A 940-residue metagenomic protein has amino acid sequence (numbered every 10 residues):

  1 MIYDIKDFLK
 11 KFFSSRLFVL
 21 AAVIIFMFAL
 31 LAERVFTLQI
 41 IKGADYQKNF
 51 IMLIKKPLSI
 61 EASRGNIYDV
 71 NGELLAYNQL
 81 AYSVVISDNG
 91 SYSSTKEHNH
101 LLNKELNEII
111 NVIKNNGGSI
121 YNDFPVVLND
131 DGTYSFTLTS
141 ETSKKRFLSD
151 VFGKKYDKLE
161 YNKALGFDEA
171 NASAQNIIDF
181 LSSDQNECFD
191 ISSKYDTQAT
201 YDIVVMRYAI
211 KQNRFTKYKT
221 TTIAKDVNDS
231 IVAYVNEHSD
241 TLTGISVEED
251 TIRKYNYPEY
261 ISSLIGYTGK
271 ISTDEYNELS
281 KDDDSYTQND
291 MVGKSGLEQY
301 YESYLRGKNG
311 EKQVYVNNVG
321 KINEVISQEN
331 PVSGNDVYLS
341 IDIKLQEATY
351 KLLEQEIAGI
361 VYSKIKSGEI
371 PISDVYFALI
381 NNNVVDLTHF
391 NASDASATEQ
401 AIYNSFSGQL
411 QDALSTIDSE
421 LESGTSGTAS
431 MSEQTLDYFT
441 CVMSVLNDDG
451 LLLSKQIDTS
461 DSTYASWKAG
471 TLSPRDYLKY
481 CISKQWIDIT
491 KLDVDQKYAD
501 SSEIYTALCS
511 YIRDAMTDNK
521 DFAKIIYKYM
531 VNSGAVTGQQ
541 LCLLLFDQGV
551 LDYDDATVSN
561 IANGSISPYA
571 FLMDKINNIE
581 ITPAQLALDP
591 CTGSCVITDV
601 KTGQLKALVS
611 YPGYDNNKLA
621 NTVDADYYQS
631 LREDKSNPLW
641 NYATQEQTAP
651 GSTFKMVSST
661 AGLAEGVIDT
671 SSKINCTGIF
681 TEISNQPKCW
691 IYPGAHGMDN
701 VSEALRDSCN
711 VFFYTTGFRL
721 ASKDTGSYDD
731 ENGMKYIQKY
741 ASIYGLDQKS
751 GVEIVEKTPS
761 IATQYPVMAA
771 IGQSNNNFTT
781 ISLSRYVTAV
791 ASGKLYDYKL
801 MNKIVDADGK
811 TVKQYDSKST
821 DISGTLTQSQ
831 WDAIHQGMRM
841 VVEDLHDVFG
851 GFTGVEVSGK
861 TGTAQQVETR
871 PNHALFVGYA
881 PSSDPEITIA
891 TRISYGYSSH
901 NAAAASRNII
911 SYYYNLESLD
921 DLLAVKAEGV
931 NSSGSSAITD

Functional and structural regions predicted by a protein language model:
M1-I576, P583-S594, V600, G613 (+4 more regions): Membrane-proximal periplasmic segments of bacterial cell-envelope enzymes, especially penicillin-binding proteins
R34, G72, L106-I109, V235 (+9 more regions): Active-site SXXK
R64, A81, N99, N103-I110 (+19 more regions): Extracytoplasmic/secreted envelope proteins and their assembly/folding machinery, especially bacterial periplasmic
G65-V70, N256-Y276, S280, N289-S295 (+6 more regions): Active-site beta-strand/loop architecture of penicillin-binding DD-peptidases
Y77-L80, D88, T670-D707, V752-P759 (+4 more regions): Conserved active-site-proximal loop/helix segments of enzymes involved in bacterial cell-wall and related
N330-G334, N637-Q645, I683-P687, G694-D699 (+3 more regions): Flexible glycine/proline-enriched surface loops and loop-helix/loop-strand junctions
N335-I341, A587-G593, D626-F654, S671-I674 (+1 more regions): Short active-site loop at a secondary-structure junction that contains or immediately precedes the catalytic residue(s)
T592, P687-P693, T725-V767: Mid-domain, small-residue-enriched loop/turn segments at the edges of structured enzyme/sensor domains
